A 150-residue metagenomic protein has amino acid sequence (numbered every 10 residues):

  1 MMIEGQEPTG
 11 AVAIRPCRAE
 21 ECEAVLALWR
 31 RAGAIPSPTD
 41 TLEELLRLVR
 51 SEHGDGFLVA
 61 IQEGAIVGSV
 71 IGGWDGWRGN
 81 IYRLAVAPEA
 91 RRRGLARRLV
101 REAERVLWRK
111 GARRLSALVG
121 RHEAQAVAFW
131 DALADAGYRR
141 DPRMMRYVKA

Functional and structural regions predicted by a protein language model:
M1-E20, A136, A150: Conserved N-terminal entry element of GNAT/NAT acetyltransferase domains
P16-R83, V100-E102, V106, R139-A150: Acetyl-CoA-dependent GNAT
R18, A87, R91, G120: Residue-level recognition of the GNAT/N-acetyltransferase active site
D75-W77, E89, H122-A124: Short coil/turn motifs at secondary-structure junctions
V86, R92-R105, D131-A132: Conserved acetyl-CoA-binding loop-helix of GNAT-fold acetyltransferases
L107-G120: Conserved GNAT acetyl-CoA-binding A-motif
A117-V127, V148: Conserved beta-strand-loop-alpha-helix junction that forms the acyl-donor binding cleft
Q125-M144: Short acidic, glycine/proline-enriched helix-loop-strand junctions
